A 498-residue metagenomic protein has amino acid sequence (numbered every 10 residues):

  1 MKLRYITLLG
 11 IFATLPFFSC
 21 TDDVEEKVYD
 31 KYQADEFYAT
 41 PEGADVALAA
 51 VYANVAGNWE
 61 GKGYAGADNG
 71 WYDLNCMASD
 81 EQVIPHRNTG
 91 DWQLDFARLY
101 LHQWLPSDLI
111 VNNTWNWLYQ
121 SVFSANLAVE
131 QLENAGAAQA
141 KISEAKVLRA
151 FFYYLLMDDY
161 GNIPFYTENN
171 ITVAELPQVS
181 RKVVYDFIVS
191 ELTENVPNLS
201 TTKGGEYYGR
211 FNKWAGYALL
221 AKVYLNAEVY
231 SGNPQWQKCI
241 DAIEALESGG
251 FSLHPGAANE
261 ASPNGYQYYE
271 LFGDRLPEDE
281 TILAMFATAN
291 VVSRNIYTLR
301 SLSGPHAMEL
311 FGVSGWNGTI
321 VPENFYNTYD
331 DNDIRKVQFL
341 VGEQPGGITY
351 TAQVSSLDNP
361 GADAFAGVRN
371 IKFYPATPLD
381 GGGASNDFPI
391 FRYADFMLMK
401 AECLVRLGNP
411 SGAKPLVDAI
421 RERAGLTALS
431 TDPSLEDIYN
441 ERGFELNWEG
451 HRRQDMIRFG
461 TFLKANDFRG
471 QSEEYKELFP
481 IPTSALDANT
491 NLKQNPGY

Functional and structural regions predicted by a protein language model:
M1-Y29: Bacterial Sec-dependent N-terminal signal peptides
S19-T21, Y38-P41, C76, H86-D91 (+6 more regions): Long, intrinsically disordered, low-complexity segments
T21-G90, Y185, T193-L199, R210-S355: An aromatic- and glycine-enriched ligand-binding surface/loop that stacks and positions planar moieties
T40-W59, G63, H86-Y160, V179-D186 (+5 more regions): Conserved, well-structured interaction surfaces
N88-N113, E133, Y326-R392: Flexible, polar/acidic helix-loop-strand segments at domain edges
M157-D159, P164, N226-N233, G408: Short coil/turn linking the two alpha-helices of tandem helical-hairpin repeats
